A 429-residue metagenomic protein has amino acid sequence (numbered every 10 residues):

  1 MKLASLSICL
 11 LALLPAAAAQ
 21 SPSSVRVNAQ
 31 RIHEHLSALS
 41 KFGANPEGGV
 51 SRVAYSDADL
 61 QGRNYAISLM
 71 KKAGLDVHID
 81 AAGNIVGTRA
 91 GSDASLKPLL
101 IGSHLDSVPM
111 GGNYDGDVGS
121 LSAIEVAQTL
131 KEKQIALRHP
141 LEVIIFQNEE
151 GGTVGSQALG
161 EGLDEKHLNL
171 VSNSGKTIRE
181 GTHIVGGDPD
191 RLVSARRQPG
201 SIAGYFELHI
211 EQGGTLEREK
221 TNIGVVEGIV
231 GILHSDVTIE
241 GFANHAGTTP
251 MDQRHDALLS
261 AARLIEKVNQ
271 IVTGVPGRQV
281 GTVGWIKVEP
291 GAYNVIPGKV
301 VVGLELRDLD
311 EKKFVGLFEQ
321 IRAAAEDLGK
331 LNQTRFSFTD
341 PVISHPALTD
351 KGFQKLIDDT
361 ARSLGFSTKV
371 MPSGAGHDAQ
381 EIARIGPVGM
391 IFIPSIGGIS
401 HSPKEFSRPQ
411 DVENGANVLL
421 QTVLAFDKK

Functional and structural regions predicted by a protein language model:
S5-P15: Bacterial N-terminal signal peptides
S21-D57, Q147, I399-H401: N-terminal capping segment at the start of a domain
S24, I32, F42-N45, G102-S103 (+2 more regions): Zn-dependent metallopeptidase/amidohydrolase metal-coordination segment
L39, I101, M110-E150, L233-I239 (+4 more regions): Alpha-helical metal-binding/catalytic segments enriched in His/Glu/Asp
A44-A90: A non-catalytic alpha/beta surface segment that caps or lines the substrate-entry region of metallo-dependent hydrolase
A54, G284-G291, G303-E305, R335-Q354 (+1 more regions): A short beta-alpha structural unit
G152, Q157, E161-K312: Midchain, well-structured core segments that form catalytic/ion-binding scaffolds
E227-I229, H245, T249-V275, K313 (+3 more regions): His/Asp/Glu-rich mid-to-C-terminal helical/loop segments that flank catalytic regions of hydrolases
